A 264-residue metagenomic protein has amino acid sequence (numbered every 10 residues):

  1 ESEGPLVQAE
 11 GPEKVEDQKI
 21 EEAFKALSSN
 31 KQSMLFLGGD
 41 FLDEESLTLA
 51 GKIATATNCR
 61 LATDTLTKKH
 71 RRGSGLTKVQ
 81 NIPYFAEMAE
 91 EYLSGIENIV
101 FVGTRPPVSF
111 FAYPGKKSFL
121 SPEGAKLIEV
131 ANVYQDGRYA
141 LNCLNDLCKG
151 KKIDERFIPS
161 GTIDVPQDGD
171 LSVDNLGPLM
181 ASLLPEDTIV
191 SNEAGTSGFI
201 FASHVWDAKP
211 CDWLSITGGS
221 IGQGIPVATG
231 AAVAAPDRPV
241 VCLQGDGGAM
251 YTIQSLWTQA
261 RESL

Functional and structural regions predicted by a protein language model:
E1-Q32, C148-P159, I163: Conformationally flexible catalytic loops at phosphate/diphosphate-handling active centers
V7-E10, K31-G39, K69-N81, F157-Q167 (+2 more regions): Short, basic, glycine/proline-bearing loop/turn elements
E10-E22, I82-P83, L171-S172, E193-S197 (+2 more regions): A general structural motif
K19-S33, I53, Y92-E97, L179-T188 (+1 more regions): Glycine-rich phosphate/diphosphate-binding loops that line cofactor/substrate pockets in enzymes
D40-V130, A208-R238, M250-Q254: Glycine-rich, anion-gripping cofactor-binding loops and their flanking helix/strand elements in enzyme active sites
R156-D237: Active-site diphosphate/adenylate-binding microenvironment
A260-L264: A glycine-rich helix N-cap at a beta->alpha junction
